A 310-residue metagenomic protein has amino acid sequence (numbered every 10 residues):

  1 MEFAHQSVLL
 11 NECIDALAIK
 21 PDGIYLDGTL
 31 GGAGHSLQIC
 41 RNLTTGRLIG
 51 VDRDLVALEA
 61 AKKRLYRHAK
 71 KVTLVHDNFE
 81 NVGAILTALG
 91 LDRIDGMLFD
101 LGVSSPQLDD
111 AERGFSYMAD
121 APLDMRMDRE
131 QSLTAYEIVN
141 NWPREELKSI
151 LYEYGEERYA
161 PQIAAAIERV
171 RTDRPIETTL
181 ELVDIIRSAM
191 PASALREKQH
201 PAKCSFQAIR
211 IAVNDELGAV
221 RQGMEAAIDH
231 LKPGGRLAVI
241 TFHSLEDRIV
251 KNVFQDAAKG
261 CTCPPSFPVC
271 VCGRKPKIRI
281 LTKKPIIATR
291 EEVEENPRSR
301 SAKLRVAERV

Functional and structural regions predicted by a protein language model:
M1-V310: S-adenosyl-L-methionine-dependent methyltransferase catalytic core, i.e., the SAM/SAH-binding region
